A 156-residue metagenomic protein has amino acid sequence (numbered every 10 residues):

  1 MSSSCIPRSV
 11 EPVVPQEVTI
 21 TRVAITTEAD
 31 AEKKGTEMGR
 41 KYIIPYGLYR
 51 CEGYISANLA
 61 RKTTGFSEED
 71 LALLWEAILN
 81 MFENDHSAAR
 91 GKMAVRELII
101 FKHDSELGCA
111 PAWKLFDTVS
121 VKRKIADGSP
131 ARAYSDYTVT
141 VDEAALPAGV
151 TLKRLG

Functional and structural regions predicted by a protein language model:
M1-G156: Basic polyanion-binding and macromolecular-assembly surfaces
